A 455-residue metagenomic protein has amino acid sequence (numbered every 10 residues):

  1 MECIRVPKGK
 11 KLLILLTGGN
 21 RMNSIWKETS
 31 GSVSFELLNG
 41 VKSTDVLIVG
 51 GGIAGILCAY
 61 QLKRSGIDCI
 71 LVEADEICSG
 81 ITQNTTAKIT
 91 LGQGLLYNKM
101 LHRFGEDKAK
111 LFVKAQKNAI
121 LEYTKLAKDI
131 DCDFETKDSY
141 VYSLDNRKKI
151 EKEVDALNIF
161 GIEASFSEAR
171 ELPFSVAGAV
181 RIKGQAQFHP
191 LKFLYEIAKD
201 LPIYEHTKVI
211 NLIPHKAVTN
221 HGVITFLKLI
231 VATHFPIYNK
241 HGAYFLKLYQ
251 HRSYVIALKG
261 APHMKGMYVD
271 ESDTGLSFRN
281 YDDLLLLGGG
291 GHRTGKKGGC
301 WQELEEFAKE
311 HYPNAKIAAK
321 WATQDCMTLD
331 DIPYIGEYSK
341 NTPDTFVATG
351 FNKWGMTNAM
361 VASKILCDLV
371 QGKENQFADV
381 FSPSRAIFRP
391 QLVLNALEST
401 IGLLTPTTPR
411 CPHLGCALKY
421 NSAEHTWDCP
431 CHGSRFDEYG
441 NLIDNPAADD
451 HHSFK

Functional and structural regions predicted by a protein language model:
C3, L13-V46: Extreme N-terminal leader/targeting segments of oxidoreductases
R21-E28, L95-L101, L121-F193: Flavin (FAD/FMN) cofactor-binding and adjacent substrate-gating region of FAD-dependent oxidoreductase domains
V46-L71: N-terminal Rossmann-like FAD-binding beta1-loop-alpha1 element of flavoenzymes
R64-N84: Glycine-rich FAD pyrophosphate-binding loop
A156, A179-H215, N220, I224-L227: Helical element adjacent to the flavin cofactor pocket in flavoenzyme catalytic cores
L212-P214, T219-Y281: Flavin-dependent oxidoreductases
A261-M264, H292-D325: Flavin-binding catalytic cores
A315-L392, T407: C-terminal catalytic lobe of FAD-dependent flavoproteins
